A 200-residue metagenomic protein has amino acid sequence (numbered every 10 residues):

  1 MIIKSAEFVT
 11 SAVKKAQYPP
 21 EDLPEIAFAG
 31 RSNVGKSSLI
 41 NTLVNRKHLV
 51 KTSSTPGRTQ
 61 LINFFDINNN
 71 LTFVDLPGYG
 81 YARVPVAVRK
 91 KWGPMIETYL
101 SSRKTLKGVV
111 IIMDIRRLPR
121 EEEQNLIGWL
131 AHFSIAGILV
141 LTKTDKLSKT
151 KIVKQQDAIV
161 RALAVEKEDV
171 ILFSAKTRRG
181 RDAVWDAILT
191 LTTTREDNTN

Functional and structural regions predicted by a protein language model:
M1-R83, T193, N198-T199: Conserved G1/Walker A P-loop phosphate-binding module
I3-K15, K146-N200: Canonical P-loop GTPase G-domain recognition
P19, N63, V84-P85, R120-Q124 (+2 more regions): Short, well-ordered secondary-structure micro-motifs
D22-L23, L43, V86-R89, Q124-G128 (+2 more regions): Short, glycine/charged-enriched secondary-structure capping and boundary segments
L43-K47, L100, L163, I188: Hydrophobic aliphatic residues
Y79-R89, R116, D145-S148: Flexible beta-alpha connector loops of hexameric P-loop NTPases
P94-E168: Conserved C-terminal guanine-recognition region of P-loop GTPase G domains, centered on the G4
